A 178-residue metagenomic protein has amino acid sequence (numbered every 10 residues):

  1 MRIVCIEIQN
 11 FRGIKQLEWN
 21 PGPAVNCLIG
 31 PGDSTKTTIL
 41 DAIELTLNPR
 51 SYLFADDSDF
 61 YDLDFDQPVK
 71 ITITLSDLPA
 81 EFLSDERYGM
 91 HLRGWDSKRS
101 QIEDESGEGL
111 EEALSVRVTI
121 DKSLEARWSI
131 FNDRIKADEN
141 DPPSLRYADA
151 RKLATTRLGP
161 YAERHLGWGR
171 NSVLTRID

Functional and structural regions predicted by a protein language model:
M1-N48, S58-P68: Pre-Walker A-like glycine/lysine-rich segment at the N-terminus of P-loop NTPase domains
V4, L17, V69-I71, L114-V116 (+1 more regions): Hydrophobic residues positioned within well-ordered beta-strands of beta-sheet architectures
E7, N20, T72-S76, R117-T119: Residue-level recognition of well-ordered beta-strand positions that form the cores of beta-sheet-rich folds across
L40-L110: Conserved P-loop NTP-binding catalytic core
L78-A80, Y88-D178: Electropositive, glycine-dotted interaction segments that contact anionic polymers or phosphate-rich ligands
